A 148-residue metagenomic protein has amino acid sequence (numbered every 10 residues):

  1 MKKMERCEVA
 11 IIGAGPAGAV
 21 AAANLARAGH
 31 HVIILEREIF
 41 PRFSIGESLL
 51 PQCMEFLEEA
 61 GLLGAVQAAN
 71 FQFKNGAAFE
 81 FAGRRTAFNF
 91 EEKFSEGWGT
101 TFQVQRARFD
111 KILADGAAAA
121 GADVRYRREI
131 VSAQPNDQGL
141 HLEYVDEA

Functional and structural regions predicted by a protein language model:
K2-A17, I33: Beta1/beta-strand and adjacent pyrophosphate-binding region of the FAD-binding site in flavoprotein oxidoreductases
M4, E80-A148: Conserved N-terminal helical subregion
A10, A26-I45: Glycine-rich FAD pyrophosphate-binding loop
I12, L35-E36, Q105, Y126: A secondary-structure boundary/capping signal
A14-A17, A21-A22, A26, A117: Small-residue (primarily alanine) positions within well-ordered alpha-helices, especially packing/interaction faces
H30, L62, A122: Short phosphate-binding/catalytic loops that engage adenosine nucleotides
R42-G83: N-terminal FAD cofactor-binding segment of flavoenzymes
